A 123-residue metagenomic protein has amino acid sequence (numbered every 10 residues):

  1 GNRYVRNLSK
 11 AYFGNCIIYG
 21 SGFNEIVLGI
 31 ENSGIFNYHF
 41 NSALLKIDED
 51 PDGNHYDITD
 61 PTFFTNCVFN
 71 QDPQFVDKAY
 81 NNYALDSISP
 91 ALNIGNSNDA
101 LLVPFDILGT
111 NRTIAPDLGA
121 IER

Functional and structural regions predicted by a protein language model:
G1-A84: Predominantly extracellular beta-rich ligand-binding scaffolds that present long acidic/polar faces for carbohydrate
N81, D86-R123: Surface beta-loop-beta hairpin patches that serve as ligand-binding interfaces in beta-rich domains
